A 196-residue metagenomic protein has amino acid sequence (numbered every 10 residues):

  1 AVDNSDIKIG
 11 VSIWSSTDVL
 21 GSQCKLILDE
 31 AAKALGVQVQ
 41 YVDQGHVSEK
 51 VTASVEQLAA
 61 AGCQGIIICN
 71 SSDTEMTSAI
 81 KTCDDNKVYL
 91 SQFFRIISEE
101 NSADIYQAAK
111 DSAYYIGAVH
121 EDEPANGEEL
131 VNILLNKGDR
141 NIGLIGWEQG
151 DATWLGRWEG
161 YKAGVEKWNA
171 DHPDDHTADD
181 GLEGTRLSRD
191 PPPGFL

Functional and structural regions predicted by a protein language model:
A1-L196: A residue-level marker of the well-folded mature domains of exported/periplasmic proteins
